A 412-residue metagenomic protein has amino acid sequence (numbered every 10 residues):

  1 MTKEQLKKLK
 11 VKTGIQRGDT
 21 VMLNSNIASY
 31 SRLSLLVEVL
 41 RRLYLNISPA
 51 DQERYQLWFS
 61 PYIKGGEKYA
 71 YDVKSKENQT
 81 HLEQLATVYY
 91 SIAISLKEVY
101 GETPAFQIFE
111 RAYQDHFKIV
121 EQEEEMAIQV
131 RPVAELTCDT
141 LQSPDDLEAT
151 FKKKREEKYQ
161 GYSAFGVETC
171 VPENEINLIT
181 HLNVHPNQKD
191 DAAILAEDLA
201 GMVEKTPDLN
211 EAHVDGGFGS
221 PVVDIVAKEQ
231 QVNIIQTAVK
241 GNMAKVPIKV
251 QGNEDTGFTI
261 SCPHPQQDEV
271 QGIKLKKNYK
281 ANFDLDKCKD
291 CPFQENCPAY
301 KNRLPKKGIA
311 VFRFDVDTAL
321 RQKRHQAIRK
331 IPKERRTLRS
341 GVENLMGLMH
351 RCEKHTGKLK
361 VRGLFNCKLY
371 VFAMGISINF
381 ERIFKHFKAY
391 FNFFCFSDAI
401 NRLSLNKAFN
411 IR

Functional and structural regions predicted by a protein language model:
M1-R412: Anion-binding and metal-coordination hotspots
